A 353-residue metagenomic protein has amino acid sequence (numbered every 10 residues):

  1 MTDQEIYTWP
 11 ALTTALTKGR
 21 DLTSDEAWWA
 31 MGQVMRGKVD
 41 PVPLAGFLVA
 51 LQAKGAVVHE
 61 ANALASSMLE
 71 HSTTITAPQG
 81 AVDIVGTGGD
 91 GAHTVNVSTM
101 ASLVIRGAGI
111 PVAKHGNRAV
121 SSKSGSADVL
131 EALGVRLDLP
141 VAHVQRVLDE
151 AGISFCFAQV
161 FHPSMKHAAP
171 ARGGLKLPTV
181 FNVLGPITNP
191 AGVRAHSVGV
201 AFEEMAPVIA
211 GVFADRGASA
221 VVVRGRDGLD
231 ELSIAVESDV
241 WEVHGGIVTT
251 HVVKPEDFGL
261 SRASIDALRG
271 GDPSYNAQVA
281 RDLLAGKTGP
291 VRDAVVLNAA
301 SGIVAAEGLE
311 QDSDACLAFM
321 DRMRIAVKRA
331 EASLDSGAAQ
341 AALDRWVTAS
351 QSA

Functional and structural regions predicted by a protein language model:
T2-A11, A15, L22, E70-T73 (+4 more regions): Glycine-rich anion-binding loops and their surrounding alpha/beta cores
T2-Y7, T14-A61, L69-A77, A294 (+1 more regions): N-terminal glycine-rich anion-binding loops that anchor highly charged ligand groups
P41, A92-T99, V120, G289-A294: Short, conserved micro-motifs enriched in small and acidic residues
P43-L44, A113-H115, V222-V223: Short beta-strand segments at enzyme active-site cores
L48, V95-A151: A glycine-rich phosphate/pyrophosphate-binding beta-strand-loop-alpha-helix module
G55-G116: Active-site cofactor/substrate anionic-group-binding motifs, chiefly glycine- and Lys/Arg-rich phosphate-binding loops
G86-G91, G116-S122, F161, R226-D227: Acidic, glycine-rich active-site loops and adjacent beta-strand->loop/helix elements that engage anionic groups
